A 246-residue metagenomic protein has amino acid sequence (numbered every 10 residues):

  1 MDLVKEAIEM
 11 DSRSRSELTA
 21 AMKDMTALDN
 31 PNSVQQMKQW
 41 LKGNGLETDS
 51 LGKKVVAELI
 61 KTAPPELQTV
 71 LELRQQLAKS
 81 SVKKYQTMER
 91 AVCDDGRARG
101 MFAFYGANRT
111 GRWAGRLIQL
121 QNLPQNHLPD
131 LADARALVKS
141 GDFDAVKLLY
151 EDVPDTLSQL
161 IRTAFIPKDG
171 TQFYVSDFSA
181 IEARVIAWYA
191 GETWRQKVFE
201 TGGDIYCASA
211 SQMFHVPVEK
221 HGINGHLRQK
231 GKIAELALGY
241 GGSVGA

Functional and structural regions predicted by a protein language model:
M1-L157, I166, G170-Q172, S179-E182 (+1 more regions): Conserved "right-hand" nucleotidyltransferase catalytic core of DNA-directed polymerases
L3, R13, T201-I205, Q212 (+2 more regions): Conserved acidic
E9, S176, K197-T201: Conserved, non-catalytic sequence blocks in retroelement Pol enzymes and Pol-derived host proteins
L41, L71-R74, E182-I186, S209 (+1 more regions): Short alpha-helical scaffolding segments that buttress acidic/His motifs in well-ordered protein cores
L46-E47, K61, F214-A246: Conserved catalytic core of nucleic-acid polymerases
Y150-F165, C207, M213-F214, G222: Active-site-adjacent bridging/hinge elements
T163, F173-S176, R184-V185, G191: C-terminal RecA-like lobe
E182-V216: Metal-dependent catalytic core segments for phosphate chemistry
